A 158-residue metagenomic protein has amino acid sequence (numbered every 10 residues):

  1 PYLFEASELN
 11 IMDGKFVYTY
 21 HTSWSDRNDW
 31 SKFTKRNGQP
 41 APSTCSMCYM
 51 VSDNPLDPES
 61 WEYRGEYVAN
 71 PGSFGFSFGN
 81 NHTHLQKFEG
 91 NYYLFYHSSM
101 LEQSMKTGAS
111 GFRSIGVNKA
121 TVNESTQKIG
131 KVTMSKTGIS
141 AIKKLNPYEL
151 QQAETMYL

Functional and structural regions predicted by a protein language model:
P1-L158: Carbohydrate-active catalytic/glycan-binding domains of CAZyme proteins, especially the secreted or lumenal ectodomains
